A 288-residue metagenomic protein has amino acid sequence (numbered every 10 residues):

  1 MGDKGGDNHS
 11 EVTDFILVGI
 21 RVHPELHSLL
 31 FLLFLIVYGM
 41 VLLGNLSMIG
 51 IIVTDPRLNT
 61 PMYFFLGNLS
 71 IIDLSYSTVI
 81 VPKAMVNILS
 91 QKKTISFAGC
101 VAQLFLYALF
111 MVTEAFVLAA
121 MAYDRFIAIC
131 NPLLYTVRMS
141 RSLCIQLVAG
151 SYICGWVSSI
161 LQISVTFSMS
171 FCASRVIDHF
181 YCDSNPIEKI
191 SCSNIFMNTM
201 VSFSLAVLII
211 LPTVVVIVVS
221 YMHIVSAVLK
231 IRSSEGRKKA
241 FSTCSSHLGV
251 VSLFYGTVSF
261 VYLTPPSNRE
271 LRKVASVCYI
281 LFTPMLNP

Functional and structural regions predicted by a protein language model:
M1-P288: Transmembrane helical core of 7TM receptor-like proteins
